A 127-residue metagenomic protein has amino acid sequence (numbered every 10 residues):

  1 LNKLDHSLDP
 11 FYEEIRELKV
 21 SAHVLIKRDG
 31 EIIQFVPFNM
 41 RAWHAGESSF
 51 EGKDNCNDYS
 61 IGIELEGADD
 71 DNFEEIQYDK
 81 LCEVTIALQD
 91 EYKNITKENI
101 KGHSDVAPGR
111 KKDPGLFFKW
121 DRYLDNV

Functional and structural regions predicted by a protein language model:
L1-D54: N-terminal catalytic cores of peptidoglycan-degrading enzymes
L1-K3, C56-E66: Short, conserved helix/loop micro-motifs enriched in His/Cys and acidic residues
D5, H44, G62, K101-S104 (+1 more regions): Generic alpha-helix detector with strongest preference for long hydrophobic helices that associate with membranes
H23-I26, E31-V36, S60-L65, E98-G102: Structural recognition of the beta-strand scaffold that forms the well-ordered cores of secreted hydrolase catalytic
K27, N57, D121: Active-site-proximal helix/loop segments of hydrolytic enzymes
D54, A68-V127: Basic/polar, cationic surfaces and motifs that engage anionic cell-wall and phosphate/carboxylate ligands
